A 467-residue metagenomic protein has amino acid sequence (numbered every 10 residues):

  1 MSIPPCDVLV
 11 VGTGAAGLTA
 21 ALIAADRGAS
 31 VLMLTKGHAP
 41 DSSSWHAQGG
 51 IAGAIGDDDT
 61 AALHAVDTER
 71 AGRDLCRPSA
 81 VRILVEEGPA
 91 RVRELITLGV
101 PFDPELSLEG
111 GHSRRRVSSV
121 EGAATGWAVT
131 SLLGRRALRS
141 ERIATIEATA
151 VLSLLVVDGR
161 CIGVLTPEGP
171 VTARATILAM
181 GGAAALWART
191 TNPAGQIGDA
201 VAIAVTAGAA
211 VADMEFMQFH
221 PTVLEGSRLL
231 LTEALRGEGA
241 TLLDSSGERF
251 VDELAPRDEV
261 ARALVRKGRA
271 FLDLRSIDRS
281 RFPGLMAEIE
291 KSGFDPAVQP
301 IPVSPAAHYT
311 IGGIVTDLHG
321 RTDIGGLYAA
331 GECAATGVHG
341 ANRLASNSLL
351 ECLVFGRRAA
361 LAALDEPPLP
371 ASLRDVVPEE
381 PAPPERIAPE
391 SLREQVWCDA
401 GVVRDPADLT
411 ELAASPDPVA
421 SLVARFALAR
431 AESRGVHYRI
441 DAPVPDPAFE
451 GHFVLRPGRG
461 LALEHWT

Functional and structural regions predicted by a protein language model:
M1-P4, A15, I23, R27 (+10 more regions): Glycine- and aromatic-enriched mobile tails/lids
P4-C6, P167-A175, D323: Core beta-strand elements of the Rossmann-like FAD/NAD(P) dinucleotide-binding domain in flavoenzyme oxidoreductases
A29-T35, D213: Short beta-strand "acidic-cap" motif of Rossmann-like dinucleotide-binding folds
A39, I203, A209-S304, A362-P368: An anion/pyrophosphate-binding glycine-rich loop and adjacent beta-alpha core in soluble alpha-beta enzymes
A52-L84: Glycine-rich active-site loop/strand segments that organize a redox cofactor
A71-E109: Rossmann-like flavin
I96-P167, A175, A179-M180, H220-S227 (+1 more regions): Conserved redox-cofactor binding core of oxidoreductases
A175-L229, L353-F355: Glycine-rich loop(s) and the adjacent beta-strand/alpha-helix scaffold that form part
